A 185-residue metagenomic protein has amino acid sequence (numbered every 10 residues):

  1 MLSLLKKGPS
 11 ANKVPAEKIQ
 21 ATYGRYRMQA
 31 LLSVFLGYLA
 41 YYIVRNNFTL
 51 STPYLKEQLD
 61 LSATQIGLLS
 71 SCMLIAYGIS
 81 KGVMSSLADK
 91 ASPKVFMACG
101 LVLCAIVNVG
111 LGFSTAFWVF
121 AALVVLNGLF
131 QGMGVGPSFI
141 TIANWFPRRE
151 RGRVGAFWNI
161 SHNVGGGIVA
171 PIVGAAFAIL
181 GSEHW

Functional and structural regions predicted by a protein language model:
Q29-A63: Extracytoplasmic
Y42, N46, G112, G128-G136 (+1 more regions): Small-residue-rich segments within alpha-helical transmembrane domains of MFS-like 12-TM solute carriers
N46, L74-G82, G166-G167: Residue-level signature of mid-helix packing/kink "hotspots" within the transmembrane helices of 12-pass Major
L55-K56, L87-A88, A175-G181: Interfacial helix-cap and linker-helix signal at transmembrane-aqueous boundaries of multi-pass secondary transporters
I79-F117: Conserved MFS/SLC helix-loop-helix module at the cytosolic interface between two early adjacent transmembrane helices
G112-L123, S182: Helix-loop junctions at membrane interfaces in 12-TM secondary transporters
L123-I160: Cytoplasmic helix-loop-helix junction between adjacent transmembrane helices in 12-TM secondary transporters
W158-W185: Helix-loop-helix hairpin linking two adjacent transmembrane segments in secondary transporters
